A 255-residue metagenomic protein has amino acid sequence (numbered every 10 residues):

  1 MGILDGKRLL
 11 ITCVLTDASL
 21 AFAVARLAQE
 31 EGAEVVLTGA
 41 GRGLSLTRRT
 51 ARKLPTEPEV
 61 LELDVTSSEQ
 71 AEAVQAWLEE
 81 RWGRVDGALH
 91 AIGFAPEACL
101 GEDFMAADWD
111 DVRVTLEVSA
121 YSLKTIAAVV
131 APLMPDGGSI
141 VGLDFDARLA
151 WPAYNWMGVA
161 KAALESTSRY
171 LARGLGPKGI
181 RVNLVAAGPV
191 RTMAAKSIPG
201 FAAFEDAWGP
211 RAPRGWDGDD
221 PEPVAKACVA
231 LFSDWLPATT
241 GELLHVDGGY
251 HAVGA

Functional and structural regions predicted by a protein language model:
G2-L37: Canonical Rossmann dinucleotide-binding motif of NAD(H)/NADP(H)-dependent dehydrogenases/reductases, specifically
C13-A23, G93-P132, D136-P177, P189-T192 (+1 more regions): Catalytic loop of short-chain dehydrogenase/reductase
Q29, G83, M134-P135, R173-K178 (+3 more regions): A short hydrophobic alpha-helix cap/turn motif
E34, E165-S168, A172-A194, P221 (+1 more regions): Conserved Rossmann-fold SDR core element
S45, L63-V74, E222: The beta1-alpha1 cofactor-binding region of Rossmann-like NAD(H)/NADP(H)-dependent oxidoreductases
R49, P177, P189-P213, V253-A255: A glycine/serine/threonine-rich, flexible loop-to-helix segment that serves as the NAD(P) cofactor-binding "lid"
A51-E69: Rossmann-fold cofactor-recognition segment
Y121, L184, A203-T239, L244-G248: C-terminal helical subdomain
